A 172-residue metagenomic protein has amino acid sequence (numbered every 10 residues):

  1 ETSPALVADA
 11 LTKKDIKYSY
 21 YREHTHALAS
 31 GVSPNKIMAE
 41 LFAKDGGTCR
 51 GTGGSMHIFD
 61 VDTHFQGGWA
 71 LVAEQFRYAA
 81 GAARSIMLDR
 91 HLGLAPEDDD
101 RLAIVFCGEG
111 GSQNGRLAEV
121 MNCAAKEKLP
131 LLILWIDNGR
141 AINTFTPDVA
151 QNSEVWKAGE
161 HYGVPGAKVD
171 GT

Functional and structural regions predicted by a protein language model:
E1-K128, P147-N152, W156, E160-G163: Cofactor-binding active-site loop characterized by glycine-rich and histidine/acidic residues
L132-T172: Thiamine diphosphate
